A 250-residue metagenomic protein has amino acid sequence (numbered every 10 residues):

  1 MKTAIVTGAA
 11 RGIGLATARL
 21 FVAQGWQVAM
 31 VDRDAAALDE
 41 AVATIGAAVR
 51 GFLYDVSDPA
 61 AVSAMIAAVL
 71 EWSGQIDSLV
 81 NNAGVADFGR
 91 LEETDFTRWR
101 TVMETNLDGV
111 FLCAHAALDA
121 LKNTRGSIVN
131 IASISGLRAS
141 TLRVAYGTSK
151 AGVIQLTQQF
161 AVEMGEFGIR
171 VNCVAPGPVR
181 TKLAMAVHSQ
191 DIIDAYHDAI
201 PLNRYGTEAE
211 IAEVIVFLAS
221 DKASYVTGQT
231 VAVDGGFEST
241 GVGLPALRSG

Functional and structural regions predicted by a protein language model:
V80, G165, R170, V226-G228: Short, small/polar-rich loop/turn modules that mediate ligand/substrate recognition or access, typified
R90-L91, R98-R100, Y196: Substrate-binding pocket helix/loop in short-chain dehydrogenase/reductase
A114, S149, T157: Active-site helix of classical SDR
D119, V162-E166, S224: Alpha-helical segment proximal to the catalytic Tyr-Lys
S133: Residue(s) in the substrate-gating loop at a strand-loop-helix junction that position the organic substrate next
R138, T227-G250: Short C-terminal tail/terminal secondary-structure segment of NAD(P)H-dependent dehydrogenase/reductase domains
C173, D194-V226, V233-G235: C-terminal helical subdomain
